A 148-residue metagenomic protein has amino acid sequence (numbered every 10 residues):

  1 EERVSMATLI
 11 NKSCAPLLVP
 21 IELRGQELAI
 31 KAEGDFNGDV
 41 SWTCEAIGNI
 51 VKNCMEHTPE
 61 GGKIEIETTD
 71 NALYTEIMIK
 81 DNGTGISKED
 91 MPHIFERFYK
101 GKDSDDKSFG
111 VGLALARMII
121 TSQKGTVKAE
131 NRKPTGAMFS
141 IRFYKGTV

Functional and structural regions predicted by a protein language model:
E2, D35-G38, W42: Conserved micro-motifs of the catalytic ATP-binding
P20-A29: Short conserved segments within the C-terminal catalytic ATPase subdomain
C54-M55: Short helix-loop "hinge" at the ATP-lid/N-box region of the Bergerat-fold HATPase_c
D81: Acidic ATP/Mg2+-coordinating residue in the GHKL
I86-Y99: Short conserved segment of the HATPase_c
G112, A116: Short alpha-helical Gxxx[C/S/T] motif in the catalytic ATP-binding
G125-T126: Conserved glycine-rich
